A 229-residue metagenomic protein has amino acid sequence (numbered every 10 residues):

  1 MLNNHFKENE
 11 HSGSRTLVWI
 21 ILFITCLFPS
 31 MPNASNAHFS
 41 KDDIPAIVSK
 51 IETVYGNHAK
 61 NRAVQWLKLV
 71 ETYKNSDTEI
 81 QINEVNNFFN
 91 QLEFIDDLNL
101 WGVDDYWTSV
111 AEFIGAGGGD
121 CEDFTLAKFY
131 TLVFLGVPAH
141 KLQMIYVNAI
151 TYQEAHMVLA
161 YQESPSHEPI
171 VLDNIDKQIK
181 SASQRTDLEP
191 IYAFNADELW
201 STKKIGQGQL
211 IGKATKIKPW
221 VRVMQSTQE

Functional and structural regions predicted by a protein language model:
L2, F6, M31-E229: A structural boundary/capping signal
H5-W19: Bacterial N-terminal signal peptides that target proteins for export
W19-F28: Bacterial N-terminal signal peptides
